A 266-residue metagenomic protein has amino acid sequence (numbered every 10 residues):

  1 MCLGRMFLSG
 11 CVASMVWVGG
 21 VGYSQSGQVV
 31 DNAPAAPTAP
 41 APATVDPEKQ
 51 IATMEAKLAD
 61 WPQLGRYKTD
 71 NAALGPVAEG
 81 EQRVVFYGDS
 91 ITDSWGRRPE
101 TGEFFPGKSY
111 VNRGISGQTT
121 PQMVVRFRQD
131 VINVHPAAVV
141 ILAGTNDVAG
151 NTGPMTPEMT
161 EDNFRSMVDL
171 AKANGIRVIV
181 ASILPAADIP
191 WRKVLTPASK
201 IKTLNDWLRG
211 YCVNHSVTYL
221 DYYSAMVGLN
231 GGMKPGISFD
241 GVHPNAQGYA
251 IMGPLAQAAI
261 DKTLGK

Functional and structural regions predicted by a protein language model:
M1-V85, T92-D93, R97, E103 (+2 more regions): N-terminal secretory targeting modules
V12, L184-K266: Catalytic His-Asp segment of secreted/periplasmic serine-dependent ester chemistry enzymes
R83-G88, S109-G114, A138-A143, V178-S182 (+2 more regions): Structural recognition of the beta-strand scaffold that forms the well-ordered cores of secreted hydrolase catalytic
T92-I115, T120-E161, L184-A186: Oxyanion-hole/transition-state-stabilizing segment in secreted/luminal serine hydrolases and related acyltransferases
N112-G117, N151-P157, V168, R192-L195 (+1 more regions): Second-shell loop/turn segments in exported
L142-V148, M167-I201, M226: Active-site segments of SGNH/GDSL-like serine hydrolases that catalyze O-acetyl group transfer/hydrolysis on lipids
T156-R165, A198-N205: Charged helix-capping and loop-helix junction motifs
